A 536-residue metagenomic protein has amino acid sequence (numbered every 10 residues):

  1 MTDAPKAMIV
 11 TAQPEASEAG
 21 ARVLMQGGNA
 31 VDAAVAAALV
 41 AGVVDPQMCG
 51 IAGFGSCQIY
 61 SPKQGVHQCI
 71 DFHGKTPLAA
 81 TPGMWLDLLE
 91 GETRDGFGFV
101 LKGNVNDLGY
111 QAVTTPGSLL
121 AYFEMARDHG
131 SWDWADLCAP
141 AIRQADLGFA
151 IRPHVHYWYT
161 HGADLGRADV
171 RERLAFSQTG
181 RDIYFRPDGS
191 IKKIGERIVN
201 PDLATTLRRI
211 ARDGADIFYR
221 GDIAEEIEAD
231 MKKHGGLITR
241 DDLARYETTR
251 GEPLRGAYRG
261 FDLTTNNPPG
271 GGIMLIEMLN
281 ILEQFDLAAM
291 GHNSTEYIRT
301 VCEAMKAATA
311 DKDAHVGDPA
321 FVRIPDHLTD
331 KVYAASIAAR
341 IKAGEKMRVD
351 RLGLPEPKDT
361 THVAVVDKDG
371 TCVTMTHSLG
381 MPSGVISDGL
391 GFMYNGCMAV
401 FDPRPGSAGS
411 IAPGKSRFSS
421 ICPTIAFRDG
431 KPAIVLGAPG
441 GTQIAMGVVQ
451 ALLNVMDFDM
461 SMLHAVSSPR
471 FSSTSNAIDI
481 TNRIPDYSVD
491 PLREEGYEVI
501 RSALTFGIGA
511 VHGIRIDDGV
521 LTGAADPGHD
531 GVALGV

Functional and structural regions predicted by a protein language model:
M1-E18, R22, A30-D213, F218-R220 (+4 more regions): Noncatalytic scaffold domains of N-terminal-nucleophile
V44-Q47, F54-T76, L237-T239, T371-I434 (+2 more regions): Active-site rim segments in enzyme catalytic domains, especially the processed small/beta chain of N-terminal
C49-S61, T361-V366, T374, P423-I425 (+2 more regions): Short beta-strand scaffold segments in enzyme catalytic cores
R250, P357-T360, S419-I421: Short, small/polar residue-rich loop motifs at catalytic or cofactor-binding pockets
T264-G272, T360-A364, T374-I386, A438-A445: Glycine-rich phosphate/pyrophosphate-binding beta-alpha loops
Q284-S378, A503: Internal maturation/activation junctions in enzymes
D369, K415, V448, D457-F506: Extended C-terminal subregions enriched in glycine
